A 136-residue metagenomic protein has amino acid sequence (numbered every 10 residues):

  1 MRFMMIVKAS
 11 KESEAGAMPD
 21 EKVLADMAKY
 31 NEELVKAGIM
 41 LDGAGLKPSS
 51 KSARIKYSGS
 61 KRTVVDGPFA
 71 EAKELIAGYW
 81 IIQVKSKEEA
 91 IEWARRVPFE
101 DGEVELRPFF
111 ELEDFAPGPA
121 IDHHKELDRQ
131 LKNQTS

Functional and structural regions predicted by a protein language model:
M1-S136: Conserved, structured core segments of small domains
